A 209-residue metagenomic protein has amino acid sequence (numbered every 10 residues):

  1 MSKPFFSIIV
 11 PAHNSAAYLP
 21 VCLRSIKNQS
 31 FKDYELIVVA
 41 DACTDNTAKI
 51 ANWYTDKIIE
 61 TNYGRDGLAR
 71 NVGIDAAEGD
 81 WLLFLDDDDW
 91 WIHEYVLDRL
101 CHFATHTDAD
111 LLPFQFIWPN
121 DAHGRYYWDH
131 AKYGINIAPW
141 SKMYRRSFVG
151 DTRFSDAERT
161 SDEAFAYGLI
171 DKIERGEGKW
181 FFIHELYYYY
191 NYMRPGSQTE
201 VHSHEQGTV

Functional and structural regions predicted by a protein language model:
M1-S25: N-proximal low-complexity "stem/linker" segments adjacent to membrane-targeting elements
K3-S7, K27-V38, N46, T55-K57: Short loop->beta transition adjacent to catalytic acidic/histidine clusters or analogous donor-positioning motifs
A17-P20, D45-W53: Acidic helix N-cap motif at the loop->helix transition within catalytic regions of sugar-transfer enzymes
S25, K32, A40-K49, Y63 (+2 more regions): A conserved acidic beta->alpha catalytic loop
T61-A77: Glycine-rich, basic loop-to-helix element that forms the pyrophosphate-binding segment of sugar-nucleotide handling
L82: Short aromatic/hydrophobic "clamp" motif used to bind/position activated sugar donors
E94-Y126: Conserved donor NDP-sugar-binding/catalytic core segment of glycosyltransferases
Y127-G207: Conserved nucleotide-sugar donor-binding catalytic segment
